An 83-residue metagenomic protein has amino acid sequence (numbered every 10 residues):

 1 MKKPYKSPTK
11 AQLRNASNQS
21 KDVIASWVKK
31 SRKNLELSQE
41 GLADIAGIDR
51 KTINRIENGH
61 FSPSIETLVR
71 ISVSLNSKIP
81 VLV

Functional and structural regions predicted by a protein language model:
M1-K30, N34: N-terminal flexible/basic segments that precede or flank functional cores
S26, R50, I65-L68: Short alpha-helical elements of helix-turn-helix
S26-G41, I45, R70: Short basic helix-loop element that most often maps to the first helix and adjoining turn of HTH DNA-binding modules
G41, T52, V81: Residues in the helix-turn-helix
G47-S62: Recognition helix of helix-turn-helix/homeodomain-like DNA-binding domains that insert into the DNA major groove
S64-V81: DNA major-groove recognition helix of helix-turn-helix/homeodomain DNA-binding modules
